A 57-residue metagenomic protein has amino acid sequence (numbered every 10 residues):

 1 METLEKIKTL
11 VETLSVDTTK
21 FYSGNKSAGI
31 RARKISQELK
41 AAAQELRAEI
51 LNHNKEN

Functional and structural regions predicted by a protein language model:
T3-L10, I35: Amphipathic alpha-helix face/heptad-repeat signature
L4, L51-E56: Membrane-interface helix-loop junctions in multi-pass transporters/channels
T9, K26, K55-E56: N-terminal cationic leader/targeting segments used for protein routing and processing
V11, S15-T18, Y22, S36 (+2 more regions): A structural signal for well-ordered alpha-helices, especially hydrophobic packing surfaces of coiled-coils
Y22, K26-I30: Short, surface-exposed loop/turn segments at secondary-structure junctions
G29-Q37: Short, charged, amphipathic alpha-helical segments
